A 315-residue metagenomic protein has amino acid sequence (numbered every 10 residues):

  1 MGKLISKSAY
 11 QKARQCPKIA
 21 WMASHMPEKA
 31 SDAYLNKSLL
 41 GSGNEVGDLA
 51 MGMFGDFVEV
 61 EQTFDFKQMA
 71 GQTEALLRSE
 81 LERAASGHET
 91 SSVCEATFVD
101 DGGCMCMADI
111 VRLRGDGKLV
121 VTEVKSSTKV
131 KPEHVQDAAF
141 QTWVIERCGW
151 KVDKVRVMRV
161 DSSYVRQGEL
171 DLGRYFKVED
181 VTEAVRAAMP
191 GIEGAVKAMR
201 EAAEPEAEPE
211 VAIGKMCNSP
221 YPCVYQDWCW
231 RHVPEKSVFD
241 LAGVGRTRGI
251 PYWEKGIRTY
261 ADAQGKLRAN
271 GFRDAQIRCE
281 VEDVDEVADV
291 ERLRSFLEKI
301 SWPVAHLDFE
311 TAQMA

Functional and structural regions predicted by a protein language model:
M1-G117, R246-E286: Metal-dependent nuclease catalytic cores that hydrolyze phosphodiester bonds in DNA/RNA, characterized by
C16, I110, Q141, C223 (+2 more regions): A residue-level signal for conserved active-site and pocket-lining positions in enzyme catalytic cores
K29-A30, K129-V130, Y164-V165, Y260 (+1 more regions): Flexible loop/turn segments at secondary-structure boundaries
E95-T97, M107-L113, K118-V130, D137 (+1 more regions): Active-site ExK catalytic segment of metal-dependent nucleases
K129-P132, V144-Q226, H232: Metal-dependent nuclease catalytic regions and adjoining charged, substrate-binding loops involved in nucleic-acid end
Q136-V144: Short amphipathic alpha-helical face segments that pack within enzyme cores and frequently flank/anchor catalytic
E210-A261, R294-S295: Helix-loop elements that line ligand-binding/catalytic pockets
V284-A315: Flexible, glycine/threonine-enriched loop-and-boundary segments that flank and lead into catalytic domains of large
